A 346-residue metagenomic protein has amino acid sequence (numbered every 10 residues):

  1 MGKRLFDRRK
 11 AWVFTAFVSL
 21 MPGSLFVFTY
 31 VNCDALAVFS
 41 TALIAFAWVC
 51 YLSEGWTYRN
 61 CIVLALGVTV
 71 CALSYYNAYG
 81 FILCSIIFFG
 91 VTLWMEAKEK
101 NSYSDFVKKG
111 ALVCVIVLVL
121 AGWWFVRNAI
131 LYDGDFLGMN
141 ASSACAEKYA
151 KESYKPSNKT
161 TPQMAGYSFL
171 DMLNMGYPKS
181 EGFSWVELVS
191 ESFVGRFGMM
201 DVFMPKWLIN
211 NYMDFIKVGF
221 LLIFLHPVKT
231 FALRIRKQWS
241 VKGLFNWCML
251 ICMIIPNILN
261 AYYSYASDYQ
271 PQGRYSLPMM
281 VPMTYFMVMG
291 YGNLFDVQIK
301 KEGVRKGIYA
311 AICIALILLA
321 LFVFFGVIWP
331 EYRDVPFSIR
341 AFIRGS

Functional and structural regions predicted by a protein language model:
G2-L20: Transmembrane-helix signature of polytopic, membrane-embedded enzymes that assemble or transfer cell-envelope glycans
F6, I44-V63, L93: Membrane-interface transmembrane helices that cradle and orient dolichyl/undecaprenyl
F26-A37: Short acidic/glycine- and proline-prone juxtamembrane loop motifs at membrane-interface regions of multi-pass membrane
L52, F81-V117, L131: Perimembrane helix-loop-helix junctions
N60-Y76: Membrane-interface alpha helices of multi-pass inner-membrane proteins
L120-G182, S338: Aromatic-rich transmembrane-lumenal/periplasmic boundary elements in polytopic membrane proteins
W124-F125, I209, D296-S346: Transmembrane helical bundles and short interhelical boundary loops of multi-pass, membrane-embedded
Y177-M253: Membrane-interface anchor segments at the N-terminal boundary of transmembrane helices in multi-pass membrane enzymes
